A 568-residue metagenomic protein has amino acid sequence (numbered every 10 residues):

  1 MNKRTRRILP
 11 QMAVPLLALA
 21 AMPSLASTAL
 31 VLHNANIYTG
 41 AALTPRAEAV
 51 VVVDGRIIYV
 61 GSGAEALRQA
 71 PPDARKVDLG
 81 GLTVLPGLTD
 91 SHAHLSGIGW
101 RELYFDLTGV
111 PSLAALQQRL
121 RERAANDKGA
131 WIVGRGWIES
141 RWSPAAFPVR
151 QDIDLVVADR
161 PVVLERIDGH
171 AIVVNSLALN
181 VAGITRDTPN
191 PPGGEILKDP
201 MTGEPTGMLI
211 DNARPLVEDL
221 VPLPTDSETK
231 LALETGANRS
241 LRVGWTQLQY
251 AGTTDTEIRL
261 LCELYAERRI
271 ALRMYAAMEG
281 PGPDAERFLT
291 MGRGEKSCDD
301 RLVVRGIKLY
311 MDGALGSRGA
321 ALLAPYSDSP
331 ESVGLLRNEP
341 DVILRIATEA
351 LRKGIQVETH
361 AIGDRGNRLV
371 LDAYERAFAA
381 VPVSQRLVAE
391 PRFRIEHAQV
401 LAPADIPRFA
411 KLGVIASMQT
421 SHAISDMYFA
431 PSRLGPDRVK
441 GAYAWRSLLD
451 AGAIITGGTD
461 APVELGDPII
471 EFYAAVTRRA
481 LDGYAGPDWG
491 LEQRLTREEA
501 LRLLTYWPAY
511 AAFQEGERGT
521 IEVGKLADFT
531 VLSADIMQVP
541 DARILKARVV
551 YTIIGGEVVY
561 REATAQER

Functional and structural regions predicted by a protein language model:
M1-R7: N-terminal secretory signal peptides that target proteins for export/translocation
P10-S24: Bacterial N-terminal signal peptides
S27-H33, A42-T290, K296, R305 (+6 more regions): Divalent metal-binding segments
Y38-T39: Short solvent-exposed capping/turn motifs at the termini of beta-strands
V51, L197, V531, I553-G555 (+1 more regions): Short, well-ordered beta-strand micro-motif
L231, T348-Q356, R365-F393, H397-A398 (+5 more regions): His/Asp/Glu-enriched, well-ordered alpha-helical/loop segment that forms or immediately abuts the divalent-metal
R561-R568: Extracellular/periplasmic ectodomains of large secreted or surface enzymes and adhesion receptors
